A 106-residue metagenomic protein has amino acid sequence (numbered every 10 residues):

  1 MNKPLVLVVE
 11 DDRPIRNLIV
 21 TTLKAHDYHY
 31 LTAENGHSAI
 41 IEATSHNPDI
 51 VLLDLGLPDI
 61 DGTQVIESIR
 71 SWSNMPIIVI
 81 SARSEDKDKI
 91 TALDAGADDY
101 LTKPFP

Functional and structural regions predicted by a protein language model:
M1-P106: N-terminal/domain-start alpha-helical segments
